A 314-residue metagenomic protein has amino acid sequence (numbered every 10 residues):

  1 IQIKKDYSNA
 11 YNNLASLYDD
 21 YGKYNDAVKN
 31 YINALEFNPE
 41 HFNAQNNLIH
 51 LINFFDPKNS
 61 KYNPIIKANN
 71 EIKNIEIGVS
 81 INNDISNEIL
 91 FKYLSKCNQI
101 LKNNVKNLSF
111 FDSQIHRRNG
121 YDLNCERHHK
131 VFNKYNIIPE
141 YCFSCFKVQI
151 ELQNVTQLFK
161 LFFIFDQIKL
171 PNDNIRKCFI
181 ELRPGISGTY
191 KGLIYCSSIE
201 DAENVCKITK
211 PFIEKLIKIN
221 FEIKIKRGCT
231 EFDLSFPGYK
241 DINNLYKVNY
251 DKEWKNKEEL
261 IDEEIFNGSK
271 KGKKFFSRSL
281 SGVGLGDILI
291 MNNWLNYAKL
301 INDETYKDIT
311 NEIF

Functional and structural regions predicted by a protein language model:
S8-D19, N43-H50: Conserved alpha-helical positions within TPR/SEL1-like repeat arrays
N136-L158: Short glycine-/aliphatic-rich beta-strand segments at the starts of folded cytosolic domains
G185-I313: Polybasic, proline/glycine-rich intrinsically disordered low-complexity segments
